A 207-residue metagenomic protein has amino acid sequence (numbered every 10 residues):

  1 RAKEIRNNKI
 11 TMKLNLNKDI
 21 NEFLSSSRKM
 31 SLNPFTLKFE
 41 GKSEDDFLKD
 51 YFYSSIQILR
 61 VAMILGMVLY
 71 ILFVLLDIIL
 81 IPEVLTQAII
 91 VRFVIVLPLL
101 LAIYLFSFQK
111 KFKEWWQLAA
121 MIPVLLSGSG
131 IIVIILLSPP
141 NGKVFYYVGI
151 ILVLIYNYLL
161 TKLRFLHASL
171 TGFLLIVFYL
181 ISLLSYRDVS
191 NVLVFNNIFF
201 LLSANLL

Functional and structural regions predicted by a protein language model:
R1-A62, G66-V74, I78-A88, L105 (+3 more regions): Non-catalytic regulatory/interaction regions at protein termini and inter-domain linkers
N33-L37, S54-Q57, A62-L65, L80 (+6 more regions): Regulatory sensory/coupling modules that transmit signals to nucleotide-handling catalytic cores
I58-A62, Q117-A120, A168, L193-N197 (+1 more regions): Residue-level signature of transmembrane alpha-helical entry/exit and packing/kink sites in multi-pass membrane
L65-N157, L174-L180: Hydrophobic transmembrane alpha-helices and their membrane-interface boundaries in multi-pass, membrane-anchored
V68, I198-L207: Juxtamembrane or sensor-core-proximal signal-transducing alpha helices that couple sensory domains to cytosolic
V84, T171, Y186: Active-site-proximal flexible loops/turns
V144-F145, G149, L159-L175, N191-N196: Hydrophobic alpha-helical membrane segments of integral membrane proteins
Y179-L202: Interfacial aromatic-anchored transmembrane helix boundaries in multi-pass membrane proteins
